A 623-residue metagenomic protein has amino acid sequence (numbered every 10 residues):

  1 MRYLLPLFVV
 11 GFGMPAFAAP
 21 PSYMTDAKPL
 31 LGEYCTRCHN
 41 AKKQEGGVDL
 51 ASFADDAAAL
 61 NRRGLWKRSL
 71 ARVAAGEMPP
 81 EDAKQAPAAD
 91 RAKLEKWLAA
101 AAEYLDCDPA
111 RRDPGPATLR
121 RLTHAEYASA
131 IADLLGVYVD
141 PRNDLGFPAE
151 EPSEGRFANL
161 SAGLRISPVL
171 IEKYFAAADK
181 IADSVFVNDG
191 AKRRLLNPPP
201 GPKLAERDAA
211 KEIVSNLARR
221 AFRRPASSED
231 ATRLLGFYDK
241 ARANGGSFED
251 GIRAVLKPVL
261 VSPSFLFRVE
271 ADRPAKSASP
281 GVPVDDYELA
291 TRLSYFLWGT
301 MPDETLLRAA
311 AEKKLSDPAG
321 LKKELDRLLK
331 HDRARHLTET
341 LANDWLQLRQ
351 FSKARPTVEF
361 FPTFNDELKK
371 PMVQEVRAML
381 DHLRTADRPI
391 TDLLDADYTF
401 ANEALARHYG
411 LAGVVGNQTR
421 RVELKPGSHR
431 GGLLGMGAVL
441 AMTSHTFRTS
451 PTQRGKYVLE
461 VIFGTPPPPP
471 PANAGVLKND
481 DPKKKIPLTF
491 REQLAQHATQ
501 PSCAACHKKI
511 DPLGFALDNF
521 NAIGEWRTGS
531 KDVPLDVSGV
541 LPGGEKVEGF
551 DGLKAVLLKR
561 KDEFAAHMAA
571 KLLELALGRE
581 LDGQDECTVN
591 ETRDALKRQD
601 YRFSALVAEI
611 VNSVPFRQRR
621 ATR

Functional and structural regions predicted by a protein language model:
Y3-P15: Bacterial N-terminal signal peptides
A16-N197, R219-R220, R224-S227, A231-G236 (+10 more regions): Aromatic- and Gly/Pro-enriched helix-to-coil junctions and flexible linker segments
A18-R68, A75, D82-A88, A241 (+6 more regions): Sequence context surrounding c-type heme c attachment/ligation sites in exported
T118, E126, A132-L135, R165-V187 (+11 more regions): Extended surface/linker regions that mediate inter-domain or inter-protein docking in multi-component redox
D208-A209, S247-L256, P283-L289, S604-A605: Alpha-helical scaffolds flanking conserved acidic
S228-T232, G246-D250, E304, H336 (+4 more regions): Short, solvent-exposed positions on alpha-helices
A243-F248, K313-K322, R598-A605: Short, charged, surface-exposed loops that flank catalytic or proteolytic processing sites
